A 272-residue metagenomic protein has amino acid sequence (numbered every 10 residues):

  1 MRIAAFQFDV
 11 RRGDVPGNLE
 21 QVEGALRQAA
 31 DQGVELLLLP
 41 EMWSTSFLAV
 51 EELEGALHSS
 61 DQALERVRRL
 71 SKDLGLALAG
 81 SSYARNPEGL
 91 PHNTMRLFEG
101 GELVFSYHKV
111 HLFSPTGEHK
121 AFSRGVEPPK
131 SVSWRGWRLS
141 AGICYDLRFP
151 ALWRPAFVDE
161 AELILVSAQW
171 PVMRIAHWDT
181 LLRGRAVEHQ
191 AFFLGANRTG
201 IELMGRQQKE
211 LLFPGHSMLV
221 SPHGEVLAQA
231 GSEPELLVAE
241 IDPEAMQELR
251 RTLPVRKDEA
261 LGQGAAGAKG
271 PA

Functional and structural regions predicted by a protein language model:
M1-A5: Extreme N-terminal starter segment of soluble prokaryotic enzymes
V15, E23-G100, S106, W170-A191: Cys-nucleophile CN-hydrolase/nitrilase-fold catalytic domain and related Cys-dependent amidase chemistry that acts on
S59-A79, R148-L236: CN hydrolase (nitrilase-like) catalytic-core segments centered on the catalytic cysteine and neighboring Lys/Glu
G80-S82, T94-L97, K130, S217-L219 (+1 more regions): Short beta-strand scaffold segments in enzyme catalytic cores
N86-D159, V172-T180, G184, E248-V255: Active-site catalytic loop in hydrolytic enzyme cores
T94, S106-K109, V166, Q229 (+1 more regions): Residue-level detector of high-confidence beta-strand sites
M246-A272: A conserved C-terminal secondary-structure "cap"
